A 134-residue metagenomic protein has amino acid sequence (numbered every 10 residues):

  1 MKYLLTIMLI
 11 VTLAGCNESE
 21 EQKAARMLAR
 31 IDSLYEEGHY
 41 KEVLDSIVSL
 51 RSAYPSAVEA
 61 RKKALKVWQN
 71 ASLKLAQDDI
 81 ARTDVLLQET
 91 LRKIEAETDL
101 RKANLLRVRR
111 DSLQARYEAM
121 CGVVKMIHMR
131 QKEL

Functional and structural regions predicted by a protein language model:
T12-G15: C-terminal motif of bacterial Sec signal peptides marking the signal peptidase cleavage site
E20-M27: Generic helix N-cap/helix-start motif at coil->alpha-helix transitions
L28, Y35-E36: Hydrophobic/aromatic side-chain positions at a characteristic register within alpha-helices of tetratricopeptide repeats
L28-A29, K66: TPR/TPR-like alpha-solenoid signature
S46-S49: The canonical alpha-helical register within tetratricopeptide repeats
R51-K62, K93-N104: Short solvent-exposed coil/turn linkers within tandem alpha-helical repeat scaffolds
W68-K93: Alpha-helical linker/edge segments of TPR/alpha-solenoid repeat scaffolds and analogous pre-/post-domain helices
